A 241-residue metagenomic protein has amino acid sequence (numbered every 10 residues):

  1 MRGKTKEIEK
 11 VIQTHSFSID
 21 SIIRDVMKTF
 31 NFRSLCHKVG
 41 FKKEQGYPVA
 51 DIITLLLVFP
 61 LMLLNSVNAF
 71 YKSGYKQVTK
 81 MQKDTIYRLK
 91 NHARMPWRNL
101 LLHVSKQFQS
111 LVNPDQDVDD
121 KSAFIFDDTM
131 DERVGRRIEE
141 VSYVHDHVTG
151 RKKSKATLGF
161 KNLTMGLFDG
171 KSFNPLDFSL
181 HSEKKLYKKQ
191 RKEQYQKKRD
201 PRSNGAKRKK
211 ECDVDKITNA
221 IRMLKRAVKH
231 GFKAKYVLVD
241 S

Functional and structural regions predicted by a protein language model:
R2-L238: Conserved, well-structured functional cores that handle cations and Mg-NTP chemistry
S241: Acidic, glycine-rich catalytic loops of TOPRIM or P-loop NTPase phosphate-binding modules used across DNA replication
